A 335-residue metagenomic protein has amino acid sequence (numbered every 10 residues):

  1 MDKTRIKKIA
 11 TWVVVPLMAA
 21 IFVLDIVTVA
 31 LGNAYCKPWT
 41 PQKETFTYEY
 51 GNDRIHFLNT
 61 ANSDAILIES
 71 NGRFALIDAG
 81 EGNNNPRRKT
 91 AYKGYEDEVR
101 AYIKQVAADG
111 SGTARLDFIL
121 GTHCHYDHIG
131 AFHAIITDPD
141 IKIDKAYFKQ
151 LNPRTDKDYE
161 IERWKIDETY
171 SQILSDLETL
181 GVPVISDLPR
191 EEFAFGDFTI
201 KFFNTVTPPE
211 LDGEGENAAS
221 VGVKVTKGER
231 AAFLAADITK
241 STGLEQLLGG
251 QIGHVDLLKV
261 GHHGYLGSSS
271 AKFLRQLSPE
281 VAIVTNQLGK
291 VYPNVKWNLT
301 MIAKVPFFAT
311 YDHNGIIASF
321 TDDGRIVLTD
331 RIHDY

Functional and structural regions predicted by a protein language model:
M1-M18: N-terminal Sec-pathway targeting helices
V13-L31: N-terminal type II signal-anchor transmembrane helix that functions as the membrane-insertion/stop-transfer segment
D25-A114, E178-H254, N314-Y335: Core dinuclear metal-dependent hydrolase active-site scaffold
N62-D64, N83-N84, C124-G130, P153-D156 (+5 more regions): Active-site environment of divalent metal-dependent phosphoester hydrolases
A75, N84-F148, R154, G249-Y265 (+1 more regions): Active-site metal-binding motif and surrounding structural segment of the metallo-beta-lactamase
G121-I141, T155-E168, S270-L274, P293-W297: Metal-dependent catalytic neighborhoods of phosphoester/phosphodiester hydrolases
T155-V184, L277, V291-H313: Short acidic, glycine/proline-enriched helix-loop-strand junctions
A236, V255-L277, V281-L328: Internal alpha/beta domain cores that form substrate/cofactor-binding pockets in large enzymes and binding proteins
